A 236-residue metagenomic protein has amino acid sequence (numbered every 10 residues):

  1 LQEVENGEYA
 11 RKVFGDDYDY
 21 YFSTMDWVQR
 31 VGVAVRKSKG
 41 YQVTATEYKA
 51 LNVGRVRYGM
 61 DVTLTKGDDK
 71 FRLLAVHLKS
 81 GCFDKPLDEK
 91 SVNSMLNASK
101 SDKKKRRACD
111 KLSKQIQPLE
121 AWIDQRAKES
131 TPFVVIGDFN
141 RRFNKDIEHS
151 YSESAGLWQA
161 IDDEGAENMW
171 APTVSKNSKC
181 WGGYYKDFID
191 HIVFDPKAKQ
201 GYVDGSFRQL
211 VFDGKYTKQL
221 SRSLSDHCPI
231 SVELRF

Functional and structural regions predicted by a protein language model:
L1, I136: Generic enzyme active-site microenvironment
Q2-G81: Structured beta-strand-rich core segments of catalytic domains in phosphoester-bond hydrolases
V4-E5, M25, V53-G54, R106-K114 (+2 more regions): Soluble non-cytosolic domains of exported or imported proteins
N6-A10, R30, A108, L112-W122 (+4 more regions): Stable alpha-helical elements in mature extracytoplasmic
V13-D17, E89-K90, H149-E153: Short secondary-structure boundary/capping segments
S38-K39, T44-E47, G54, A121-V134 (+1 more regions): Metal-dependent phosphoester-hydrolase catalytic domains
L73, V134-V135: Beta-strand elements within well-structured catalytic alpha/beta cores of enzymes that handle phosphate/sulfate esters
G81-D110: A solvent-exposed, charged loop/short amphipathic helix patch at secondary-structure junctions
